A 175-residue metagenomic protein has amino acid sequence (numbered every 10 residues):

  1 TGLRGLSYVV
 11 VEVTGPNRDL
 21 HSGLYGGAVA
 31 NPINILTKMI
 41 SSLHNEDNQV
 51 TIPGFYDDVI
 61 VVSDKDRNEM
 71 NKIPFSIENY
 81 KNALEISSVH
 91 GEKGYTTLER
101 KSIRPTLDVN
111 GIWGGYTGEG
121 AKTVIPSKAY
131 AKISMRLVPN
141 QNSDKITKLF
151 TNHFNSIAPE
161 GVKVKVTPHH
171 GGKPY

Functional and structural regions predicted by a protein language model:
T1-H90, L98-P105: Fold-level recognition of mixed alpha/beta catalytic cores in primary-metabolism enzymes, strongest
V9, A131-I133, V164: Hydrophobic residues positioned within well-ordered beta-strands of beta-sheet architectures
N17-D19, M135-N142: A generic structural motif
L24-N31, A121, I125, V138: Short alpha-helix boundary/capping segments
G91, Y95-A129, S134: A structural supersecondary motif
R136-L137, K165-Y175: A short beta-alpha structural unit
I146-F154: Short amphipathic alpha-helices in soluble, non-transmembrane regions that often serve as interface/regulatory elements
